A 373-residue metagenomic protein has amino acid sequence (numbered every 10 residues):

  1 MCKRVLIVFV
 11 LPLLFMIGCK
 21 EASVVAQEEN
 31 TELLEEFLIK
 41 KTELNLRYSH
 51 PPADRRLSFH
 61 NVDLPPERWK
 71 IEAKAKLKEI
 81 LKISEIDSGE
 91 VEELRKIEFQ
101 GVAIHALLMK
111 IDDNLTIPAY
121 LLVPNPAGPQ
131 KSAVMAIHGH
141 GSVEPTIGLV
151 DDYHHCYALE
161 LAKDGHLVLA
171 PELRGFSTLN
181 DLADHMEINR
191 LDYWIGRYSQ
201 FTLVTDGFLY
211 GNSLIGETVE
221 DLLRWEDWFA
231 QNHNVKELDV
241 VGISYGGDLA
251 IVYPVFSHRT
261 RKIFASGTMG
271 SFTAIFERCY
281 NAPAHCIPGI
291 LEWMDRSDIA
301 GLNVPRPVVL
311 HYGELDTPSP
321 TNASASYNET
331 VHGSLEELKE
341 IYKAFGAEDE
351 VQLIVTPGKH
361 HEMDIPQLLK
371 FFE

Functional and structural regions predicted by a protein language model:
C19-A103: N-terminal targeting or regulatory segments adjacent to alpha/beta-hydrolase or S9 domains
I97-Y153: Glycine-rich active-site/cofactor-binding loop and its immediate structural neighborhood
P129, A136-E220, I275-C279: Cap/lid segment of the alpha/beta-hydrolase catalytic domain
F201-T202, L209-N212, R224, T260-P305 (+2 more regions): Mobile cap/lid helix-loop segments that gate and shape the active-site cleft of serine hydrolases
H233-S244: Alpha/beta-hydrolase fold nucleophile elbow
G242-P254: Glycine-rich nucleophile elbow surrounding the catalytic serine of serine-hydrolase chemistry
N303, L310-Y312: Short beta-strand/loop motif that positions the catalytic acidic residue of the alpha/beta-hydrolase fold
E336, E340-E373: C-terminal catalytic histidine-bearing segment of alpha/beta-hydrolase fold enzymes
